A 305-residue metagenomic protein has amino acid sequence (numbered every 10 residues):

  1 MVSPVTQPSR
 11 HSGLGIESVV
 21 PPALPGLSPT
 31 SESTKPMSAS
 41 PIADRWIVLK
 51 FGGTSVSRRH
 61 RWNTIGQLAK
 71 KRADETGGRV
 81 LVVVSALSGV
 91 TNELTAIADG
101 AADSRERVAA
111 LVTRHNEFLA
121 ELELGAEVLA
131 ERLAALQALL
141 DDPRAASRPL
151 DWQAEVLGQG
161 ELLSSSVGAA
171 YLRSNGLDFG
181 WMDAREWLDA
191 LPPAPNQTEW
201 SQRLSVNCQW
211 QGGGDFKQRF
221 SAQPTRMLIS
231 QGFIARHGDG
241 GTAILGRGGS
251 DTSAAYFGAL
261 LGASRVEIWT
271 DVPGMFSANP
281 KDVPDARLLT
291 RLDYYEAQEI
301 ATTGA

Functional and structural regions predicted by a protein language model:
V2-S3, E17-L27, E32-A305: Nucleotide/pyrophosphate-binding catalytic subdomain
